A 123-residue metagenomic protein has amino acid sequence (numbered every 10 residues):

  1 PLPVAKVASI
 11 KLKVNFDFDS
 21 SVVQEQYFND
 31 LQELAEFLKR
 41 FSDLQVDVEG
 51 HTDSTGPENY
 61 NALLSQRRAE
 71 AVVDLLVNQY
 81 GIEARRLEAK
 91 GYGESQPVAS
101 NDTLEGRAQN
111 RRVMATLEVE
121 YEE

Functional and structural regions predicted by a protein language model:
P1-Q45, N78, I82-R85, E118-E123: Periplasmic peptidoglycan-binding/tethering modules of Gram-negative envelope proteins
Q24, H51-E123: Periplasmic OmpA-like peptidoglycan-binding domain that tethers envelope proteins to the cell wall
